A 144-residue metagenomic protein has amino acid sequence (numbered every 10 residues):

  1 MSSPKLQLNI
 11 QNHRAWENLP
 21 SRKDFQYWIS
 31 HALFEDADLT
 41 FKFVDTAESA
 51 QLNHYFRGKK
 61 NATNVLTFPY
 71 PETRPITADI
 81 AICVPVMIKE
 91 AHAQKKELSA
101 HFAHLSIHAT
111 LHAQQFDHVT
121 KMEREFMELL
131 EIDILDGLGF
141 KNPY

Functional and structural regions predicted by a protein language model:
M1-F102, A113-Y144: An acidic/histidine-cluster motif and surrounding catalytic segment that typifies divalent-metal-assisted enzyme active
H108: Nucleotide phosphate-binding/pyrophosphate-handling subdomain across enzymes that bind or process nucleotide phosphates
